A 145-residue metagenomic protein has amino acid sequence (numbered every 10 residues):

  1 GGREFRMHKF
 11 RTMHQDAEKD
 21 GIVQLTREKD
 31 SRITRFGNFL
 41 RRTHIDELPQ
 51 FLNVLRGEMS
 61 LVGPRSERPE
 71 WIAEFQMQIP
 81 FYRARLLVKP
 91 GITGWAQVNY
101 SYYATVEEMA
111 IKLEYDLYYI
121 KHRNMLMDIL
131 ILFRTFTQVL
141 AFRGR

Functional and structural regions predicted by a protein language model:
G1-R145: Conserved small/aromatic sequence motifs within transmembrane helices
